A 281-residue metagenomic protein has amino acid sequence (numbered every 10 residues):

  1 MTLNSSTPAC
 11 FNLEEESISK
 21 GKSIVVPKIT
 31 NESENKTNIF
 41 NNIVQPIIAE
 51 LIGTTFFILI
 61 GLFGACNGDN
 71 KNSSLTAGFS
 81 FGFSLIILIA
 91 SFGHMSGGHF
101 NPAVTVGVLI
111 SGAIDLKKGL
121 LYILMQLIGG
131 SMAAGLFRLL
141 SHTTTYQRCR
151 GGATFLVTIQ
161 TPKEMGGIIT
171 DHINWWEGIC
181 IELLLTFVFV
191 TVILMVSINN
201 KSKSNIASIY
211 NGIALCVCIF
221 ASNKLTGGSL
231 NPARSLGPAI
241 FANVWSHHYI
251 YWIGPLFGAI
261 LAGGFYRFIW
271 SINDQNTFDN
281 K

Functional and structural regions predicted by a protein language model:
M1-K281: Membrane-interface helix-loop junctions and terminal tails of multi-pass membrane proteins
